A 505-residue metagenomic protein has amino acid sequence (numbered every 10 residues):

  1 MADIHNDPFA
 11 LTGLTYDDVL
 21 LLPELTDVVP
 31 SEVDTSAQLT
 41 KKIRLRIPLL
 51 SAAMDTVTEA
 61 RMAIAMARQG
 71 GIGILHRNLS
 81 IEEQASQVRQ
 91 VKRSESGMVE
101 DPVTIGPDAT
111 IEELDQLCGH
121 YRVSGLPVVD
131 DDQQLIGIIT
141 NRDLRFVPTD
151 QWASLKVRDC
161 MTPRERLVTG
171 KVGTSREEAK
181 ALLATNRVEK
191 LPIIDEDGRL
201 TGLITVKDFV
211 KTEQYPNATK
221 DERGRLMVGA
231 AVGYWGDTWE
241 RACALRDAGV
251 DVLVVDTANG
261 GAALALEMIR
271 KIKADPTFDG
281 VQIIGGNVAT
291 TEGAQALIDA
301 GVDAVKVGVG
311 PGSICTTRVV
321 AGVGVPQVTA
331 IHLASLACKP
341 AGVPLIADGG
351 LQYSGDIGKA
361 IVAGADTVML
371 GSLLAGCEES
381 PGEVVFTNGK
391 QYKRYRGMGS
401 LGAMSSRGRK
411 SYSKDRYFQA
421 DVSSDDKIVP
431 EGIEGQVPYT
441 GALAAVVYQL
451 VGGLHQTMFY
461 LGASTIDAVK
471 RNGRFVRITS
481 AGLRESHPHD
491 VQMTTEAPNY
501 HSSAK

Functional and structural regions predicted by a protein language model:
M1-L25, I105-G106, K171, A231 (+3 more regions): Alpha/beta catalytic cores of nucleotide-metabolism and tRNA/nucleoside-modifying enzymes
S31, S80-R89, T149-S154, R199-T219 (+5 more regions): Active-site-adjacent beta->alpha loops and helix N-cap segments on the catalytic face of soluble alpha/beta enzymes
S31-L45, A52-M54, E83-V123, V128-D130 (+5 more regions): Bateman/CBS regulatory modules and CBS-like beta-alpha motifs in cytosolic regions of diverse proteins
R44-S51, G97-P102, D221-A231, K273-A289 (+2 more regions): Short beta-strand/loop segments at the ligand-binding rim of alpha/beta enzyme cores
R61-I64, E240-A248, A289-V307, A347 (+1 more regions): Catalytic cores of alpha/beta
R68-E83, V250-A262, D303-A321, L351-V385: Glycine-rich phosphate-binding active-site loops on the catalytic face of alpha/beta enzymes
L75-N78, T104, G125-P127, V147 (+7 more regions): Catalytic beta/alpha-barrel core
I136-R142, T201-T205: Short hydrophobic beta-strand motif reused across regulatory alpha/beta modules
